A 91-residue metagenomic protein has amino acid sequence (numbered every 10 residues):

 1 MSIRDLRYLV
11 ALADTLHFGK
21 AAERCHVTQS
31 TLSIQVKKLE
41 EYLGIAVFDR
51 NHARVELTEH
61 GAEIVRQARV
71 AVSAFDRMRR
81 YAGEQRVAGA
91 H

Functional and structural regions predicted by a protein language model:
S2-Y8, Q29, R54, G61 (+1 more regions): The N-cap/first-turn positions of alpha helices within or immediately adjacent to helix-turn-helix DNA-binding domains
L12-T28: Short helix-boundary/capping micro-motifs
E23, E41, A62: Alpha-helical residues within the helix-turn-helix
E40-L57: A short LG(V/I)-centered, amphipathic sequence patch enriched for acidic residue(s) preceding the LG motif
H60-R77, Q85: Short, solvent-exposed amphipathic helices
G83-H91: Interdomain hinge and pocket-entrance segments immediately C-terminal to HTH DNA-binding domains
